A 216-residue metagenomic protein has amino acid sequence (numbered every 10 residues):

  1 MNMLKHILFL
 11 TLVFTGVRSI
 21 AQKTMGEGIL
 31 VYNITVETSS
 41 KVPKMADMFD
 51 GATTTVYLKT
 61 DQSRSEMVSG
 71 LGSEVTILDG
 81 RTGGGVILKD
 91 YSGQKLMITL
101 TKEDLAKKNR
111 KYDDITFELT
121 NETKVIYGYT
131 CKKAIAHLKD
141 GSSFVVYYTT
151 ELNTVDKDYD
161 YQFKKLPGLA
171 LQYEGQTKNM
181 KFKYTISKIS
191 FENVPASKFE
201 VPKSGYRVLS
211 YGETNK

Functional and structural regions predicted by a protein language model:
M1-M25: Bacterial Sec-dependent N-terminal signal peptides
K23-K216: Extended soluble regions of mature proteins
